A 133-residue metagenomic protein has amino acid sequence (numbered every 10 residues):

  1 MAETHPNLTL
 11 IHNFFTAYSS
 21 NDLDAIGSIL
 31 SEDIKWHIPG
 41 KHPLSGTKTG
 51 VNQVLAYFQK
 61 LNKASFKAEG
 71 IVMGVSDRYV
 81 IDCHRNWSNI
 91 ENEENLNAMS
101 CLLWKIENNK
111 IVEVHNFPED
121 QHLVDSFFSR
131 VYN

Functional and structural regions predicted by a protein language model:
M1-S28, E32, R130-N133: Short, low-complexity N-terminal intrinsically disordered segments enriched in polar/charged residues
I11-F14, A25-G27, I34, V54 (+3 more regions): Hydrophobic pocket/interface hotspot
L30, R85-S88, L102, P118: Short beta-strand segments enriched in hydrophobic/aromatic residues within well-folded beta-rich domains
S31-R78: A solvent-exposed, acidic/Ser-Thr-rich amphipathic alpha-helical stretch
F66-A68, N95-L102: Short, surface-exposed coil-to-beta transition loops
D77-N86: A short hydrophobic beta-strand element
S88-L96: Short, cysteine-centered beta-strand-loop-beta hairpins and adjacent loop/turn segments enriched in charged/polar
E113-N133: Low-complexity, intrinsically disordered terminal/linker segments enriched in charged and Gly/Pro repeats
